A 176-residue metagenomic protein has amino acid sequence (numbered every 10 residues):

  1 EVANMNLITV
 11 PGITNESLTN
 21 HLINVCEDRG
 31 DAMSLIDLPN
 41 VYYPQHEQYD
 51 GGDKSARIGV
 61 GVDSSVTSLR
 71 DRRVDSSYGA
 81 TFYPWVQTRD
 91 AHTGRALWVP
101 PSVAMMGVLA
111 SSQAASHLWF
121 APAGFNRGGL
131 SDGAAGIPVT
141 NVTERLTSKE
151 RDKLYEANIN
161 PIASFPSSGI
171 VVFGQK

Functional and structural regions predicted by a protein language model:
E1-K176: A glycine- and small-residue-enriched flexible loop/hinge signal that marks low-structured segments
